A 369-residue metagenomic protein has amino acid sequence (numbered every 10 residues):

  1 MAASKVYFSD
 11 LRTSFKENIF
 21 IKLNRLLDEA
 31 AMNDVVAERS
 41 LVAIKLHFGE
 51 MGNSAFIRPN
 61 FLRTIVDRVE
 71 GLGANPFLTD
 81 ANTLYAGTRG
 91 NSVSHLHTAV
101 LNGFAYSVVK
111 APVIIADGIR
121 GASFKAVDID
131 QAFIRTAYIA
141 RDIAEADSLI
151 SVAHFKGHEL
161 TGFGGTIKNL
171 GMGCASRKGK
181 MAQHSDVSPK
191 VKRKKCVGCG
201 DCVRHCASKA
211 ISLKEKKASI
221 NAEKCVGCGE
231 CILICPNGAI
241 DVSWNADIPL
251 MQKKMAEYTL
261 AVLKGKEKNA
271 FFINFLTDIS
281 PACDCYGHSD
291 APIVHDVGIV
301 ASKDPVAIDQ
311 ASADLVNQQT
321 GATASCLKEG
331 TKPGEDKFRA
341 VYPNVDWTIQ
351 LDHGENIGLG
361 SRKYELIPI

Functional and structural regions predicted by a protein language model:
A2-N53, I57-F61, G71-D80, Y85-I369: Extended, low-polarity segments enriched in aliphatic/aromatic residues
